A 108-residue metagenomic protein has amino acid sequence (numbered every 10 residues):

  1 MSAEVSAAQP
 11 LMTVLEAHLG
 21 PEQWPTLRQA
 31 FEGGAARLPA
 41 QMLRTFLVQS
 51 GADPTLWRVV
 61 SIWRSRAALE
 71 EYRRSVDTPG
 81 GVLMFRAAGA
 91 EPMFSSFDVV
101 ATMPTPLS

Functional and structural regions predicted by a protein language model:
M1-W57, I62-T78, A87-S108: Short S/T/G/P-rich N-terminal loop/turn motif that feeds into the first structured element of a domain
